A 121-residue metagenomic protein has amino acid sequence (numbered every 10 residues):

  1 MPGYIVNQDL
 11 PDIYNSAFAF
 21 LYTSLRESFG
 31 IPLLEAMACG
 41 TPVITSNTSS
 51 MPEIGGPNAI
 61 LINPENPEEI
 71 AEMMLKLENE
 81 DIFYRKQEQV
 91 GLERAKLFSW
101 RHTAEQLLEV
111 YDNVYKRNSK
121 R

Functional and structural regions predicted by a protein language model:
M1-V6, I13, I60-L61: Active-site donor-binding acidic/aromatic loop of nucleotide-activated sugar and phosphosugar transferases involved
Y4, N15-I31, T41-P42: Acidic donor-binding loop of glycosyltransferase active sites
V6-A17, A38, P52: Short acidic alpha-helix that forms the nucleotide-activated donor recognition element in Leloir-type transferases
L25, A38-G55, P64-P67: Short glycine-rich donor-binding/catalytic loop of glycosyltransferases that coordinates the nucleotide-sugar
I60-P67, K76-D81: Conserved acidic donor-binding segment of nucleotide-sugar-dependent glycosyltransferases
E69, F83-L97, L108-E109, N113: A short, well-ordered alpha-helix in the C-terminal region of glycosyltransferases
W100-R121: C-terminal alpha-helical cap of glycosyltransferases
